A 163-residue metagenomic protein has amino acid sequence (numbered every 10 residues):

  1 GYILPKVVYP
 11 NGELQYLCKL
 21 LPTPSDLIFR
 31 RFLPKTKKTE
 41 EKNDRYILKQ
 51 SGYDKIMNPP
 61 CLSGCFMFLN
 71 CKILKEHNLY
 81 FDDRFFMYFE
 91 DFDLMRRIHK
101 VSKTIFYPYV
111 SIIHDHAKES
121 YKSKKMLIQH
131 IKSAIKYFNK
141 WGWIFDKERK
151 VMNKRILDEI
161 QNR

Functional and structural regions predicted by a protein language model:
G1-K19: Conserved donor NDP-sugar-binding/catalytic core segment of glycosyltransferases
K6, P22-P59: Short, flexible, basic/aromatic active-site loop/helix in glycosyltransferases
V8, E76, F106-S123, Y137: Active-site donor/metal-binding and catalytic loop motifs of nucleotide-sugar-dependent glycosylation enzymes
N11, P34-Q50, T104, K125-R163: C-terminal, non-catalytic tails of nucleotide-sugar-dependent glycosyltransferases
C18, I28, N78, H116: Short, flexible helix/strand-to-coil boundary loops that buttress conserved ligand/catalytic motifs in alpha/beta
C18-P24, K122-K125: Short, hinge-like loop/turn segments at secondary-structure boundaries
L27, D93-R97, Q129-K136: Alpha-helical elements of Rossmann-like donor-binding domains used by nucleotide-donor carbohydrate transfer enzymes
G52-D54, N58-S111: A short, conserved alpha-helix in the catalytic core of glycosyltransferases
